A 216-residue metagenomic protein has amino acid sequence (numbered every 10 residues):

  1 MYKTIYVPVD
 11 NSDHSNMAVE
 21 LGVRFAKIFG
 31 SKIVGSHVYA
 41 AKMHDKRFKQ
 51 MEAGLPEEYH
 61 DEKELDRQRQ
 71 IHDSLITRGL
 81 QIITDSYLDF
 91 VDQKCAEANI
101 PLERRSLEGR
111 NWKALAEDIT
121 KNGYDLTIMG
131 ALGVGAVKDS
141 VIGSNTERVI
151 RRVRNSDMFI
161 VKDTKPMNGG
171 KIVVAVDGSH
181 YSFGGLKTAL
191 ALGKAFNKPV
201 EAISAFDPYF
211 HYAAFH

Functional and structural regions predicted by a protein language model:
M1-Q70, A98-I100, K171-H216: Small/aliphatic-rich secondary-structure junction motif
V9, I71-S74, R78-I82, A136 (+1 more regions): Charge-dense, low-complexity intrinsically disordered segments
N11, G35, V91, G109 (+2 more regions): Glycine-centered small-residue hotspots that permit tight backbone geometry or close packing
H14, A40-K46, Q50-E52, L65 (+1 more regions): Structural beta-alpha unit
H14-S15, L21, K27-I28, R104 (+1 more regions): Gly/Ser-rich helix-loop-strand patches that form or flank binding pockets for ribonucleotide-derived cofactors
G79-Y87, D118, R151-S156, S204-H216: Short secondary-structure transition/capping segments
I82, S86, S144, G184: Conserved active-site and cofactor/substrate-binding residues in soluble primary-metabolism enzymes
